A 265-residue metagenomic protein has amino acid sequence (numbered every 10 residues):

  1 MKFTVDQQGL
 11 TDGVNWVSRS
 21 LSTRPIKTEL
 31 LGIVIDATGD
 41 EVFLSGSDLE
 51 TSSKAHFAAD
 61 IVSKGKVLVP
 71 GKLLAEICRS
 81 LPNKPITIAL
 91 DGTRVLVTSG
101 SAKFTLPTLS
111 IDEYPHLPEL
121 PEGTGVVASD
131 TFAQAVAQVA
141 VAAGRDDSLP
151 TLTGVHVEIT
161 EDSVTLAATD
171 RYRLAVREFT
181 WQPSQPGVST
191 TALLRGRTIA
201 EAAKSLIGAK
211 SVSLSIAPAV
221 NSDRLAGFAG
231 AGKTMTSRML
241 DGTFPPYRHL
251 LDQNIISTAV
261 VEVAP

Functional and structural regions predicted by a protein language model:
M1-P265: Structural preference for solvent-exposed beta-strand-turn elements and adjacent flexible terminal/loop segments within
